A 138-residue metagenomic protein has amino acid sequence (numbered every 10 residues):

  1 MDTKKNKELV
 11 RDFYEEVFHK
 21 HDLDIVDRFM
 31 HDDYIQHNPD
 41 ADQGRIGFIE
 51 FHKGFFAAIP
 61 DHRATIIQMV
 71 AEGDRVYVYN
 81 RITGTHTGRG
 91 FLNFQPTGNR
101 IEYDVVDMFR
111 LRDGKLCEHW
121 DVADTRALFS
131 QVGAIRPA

Functional and structural regions predicted by a protein language model:
M1-A138: C-terminal and inter-domain tail/linker signature
